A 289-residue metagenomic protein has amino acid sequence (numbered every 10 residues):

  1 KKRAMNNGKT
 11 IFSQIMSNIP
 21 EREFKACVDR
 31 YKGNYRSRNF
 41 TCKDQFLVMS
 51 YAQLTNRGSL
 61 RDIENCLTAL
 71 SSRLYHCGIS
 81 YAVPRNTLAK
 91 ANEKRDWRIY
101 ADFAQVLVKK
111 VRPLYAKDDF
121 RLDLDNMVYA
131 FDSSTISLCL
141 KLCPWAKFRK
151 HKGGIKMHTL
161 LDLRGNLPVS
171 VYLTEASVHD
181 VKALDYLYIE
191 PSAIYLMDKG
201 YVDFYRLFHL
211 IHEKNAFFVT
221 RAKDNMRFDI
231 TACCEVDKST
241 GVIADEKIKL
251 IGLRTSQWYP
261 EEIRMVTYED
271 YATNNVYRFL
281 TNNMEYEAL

Functional and structural regions predicted by a protein language model:
K1-D62, C66, R95, D102-V106 (+4 more regions): Single, function-defining residue in the core of a domain
G33, R73-H76: General structural signal for alpha-helix termini and helix-helix connectors
A52, S71-L74: Short amphipathic alpha-helical interaction patches enriched in hydrophobic/aromatic residues with interspersed Lys/Arg
D62-S71, I79-N86: A short glycine/small-residue-enriched secondary-structure motif
H76-R95, Q105: Major-groove recognition helix of helix-turn-helix-like DNA-binding domains
A146: A glycine- and small-aliphatic-rich helix-loop capping segment at beta-alpha/alpha-beta transitions that lines
